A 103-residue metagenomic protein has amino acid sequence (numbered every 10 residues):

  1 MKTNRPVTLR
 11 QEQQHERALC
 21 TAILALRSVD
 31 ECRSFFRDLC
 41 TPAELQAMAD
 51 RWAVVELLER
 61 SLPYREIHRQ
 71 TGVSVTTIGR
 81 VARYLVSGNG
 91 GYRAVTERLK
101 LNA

Functional and structural regions predicted by a protein language model:
M1-L26: General nucleic-acid-binding
H15-L19, F35, A53, T77: A general alpha-helix detector
V29-D50: Short, Lys/Arg-enriched anionic-surface-contact patches
M48-L62: Short, amphipathic alpha-helical "recognition" segments used to contact nucleic acids or chromatin
E66-T71, I78: Short alpha-helical "recognition helix" segments of helix-turn-helix
A82-L85: DNA major-groove recognition helix of helix-turn-helix
V95-A103: Intrinsically disordered, low-complexity basic tails/linkers immediately adjacent to helix-turn-helix/homeobox/MYB/SANT
